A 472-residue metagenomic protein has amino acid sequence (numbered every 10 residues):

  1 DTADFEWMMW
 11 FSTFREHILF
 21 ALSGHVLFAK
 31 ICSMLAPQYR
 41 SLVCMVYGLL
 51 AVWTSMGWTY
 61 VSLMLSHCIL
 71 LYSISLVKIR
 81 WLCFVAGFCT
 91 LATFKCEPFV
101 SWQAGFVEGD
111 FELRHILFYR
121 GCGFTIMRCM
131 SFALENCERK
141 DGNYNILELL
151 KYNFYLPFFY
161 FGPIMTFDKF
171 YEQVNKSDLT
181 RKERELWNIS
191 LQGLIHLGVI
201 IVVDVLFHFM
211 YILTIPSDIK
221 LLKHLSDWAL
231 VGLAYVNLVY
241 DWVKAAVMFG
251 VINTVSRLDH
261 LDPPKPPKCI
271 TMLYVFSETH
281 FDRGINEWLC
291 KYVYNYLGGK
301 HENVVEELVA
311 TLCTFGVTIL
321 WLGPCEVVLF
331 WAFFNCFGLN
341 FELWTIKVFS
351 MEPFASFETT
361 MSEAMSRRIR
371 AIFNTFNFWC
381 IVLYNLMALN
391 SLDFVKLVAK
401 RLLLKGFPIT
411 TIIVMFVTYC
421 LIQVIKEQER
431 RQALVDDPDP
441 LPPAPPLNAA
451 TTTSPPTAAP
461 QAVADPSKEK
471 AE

Functional and structural regions predicted by a protein language model:
D1-E472: Non-catalytic, membrane-anchoring transmembrane segments at the edges
